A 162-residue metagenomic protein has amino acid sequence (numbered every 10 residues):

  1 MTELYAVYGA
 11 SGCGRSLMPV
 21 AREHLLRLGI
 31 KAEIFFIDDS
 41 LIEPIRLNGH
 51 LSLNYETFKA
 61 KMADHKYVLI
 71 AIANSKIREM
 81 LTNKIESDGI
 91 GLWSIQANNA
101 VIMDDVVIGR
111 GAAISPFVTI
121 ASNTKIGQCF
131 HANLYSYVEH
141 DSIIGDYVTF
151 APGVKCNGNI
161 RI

Functional and structural regions predicted by a protein language model:
M1-K61: Hydrophobic, well-ordered beta-alpha structural blocks that scaffold small-molecule cofactor pockets
M1-T2, K31-E33, A63-H65, G89 (+3 more regions): A general structural motif
G12-R15, K76-I77, V107: Short alpha-helical
M18-V20, M80-K84, I126: Short amphipathic alpha-helical segments
E23-H24, I85-D88, A132: Glycine-rich, phosphate-binding/catalytic loops in enzymes
L41-V101: Phosphate-bearing ligand-interacting subdomains that bind or position ATP/ADP/UDP/GDP/NAD(P) or nucleotide-linked
K76-R78, A121, N157: Short glycine-rich, flexible loops that bind phosphorylated cofactors or substrates
S94, A100, V106, R110-V118 (+6 more regions): A structural motif detector for beta-strand N-caps
